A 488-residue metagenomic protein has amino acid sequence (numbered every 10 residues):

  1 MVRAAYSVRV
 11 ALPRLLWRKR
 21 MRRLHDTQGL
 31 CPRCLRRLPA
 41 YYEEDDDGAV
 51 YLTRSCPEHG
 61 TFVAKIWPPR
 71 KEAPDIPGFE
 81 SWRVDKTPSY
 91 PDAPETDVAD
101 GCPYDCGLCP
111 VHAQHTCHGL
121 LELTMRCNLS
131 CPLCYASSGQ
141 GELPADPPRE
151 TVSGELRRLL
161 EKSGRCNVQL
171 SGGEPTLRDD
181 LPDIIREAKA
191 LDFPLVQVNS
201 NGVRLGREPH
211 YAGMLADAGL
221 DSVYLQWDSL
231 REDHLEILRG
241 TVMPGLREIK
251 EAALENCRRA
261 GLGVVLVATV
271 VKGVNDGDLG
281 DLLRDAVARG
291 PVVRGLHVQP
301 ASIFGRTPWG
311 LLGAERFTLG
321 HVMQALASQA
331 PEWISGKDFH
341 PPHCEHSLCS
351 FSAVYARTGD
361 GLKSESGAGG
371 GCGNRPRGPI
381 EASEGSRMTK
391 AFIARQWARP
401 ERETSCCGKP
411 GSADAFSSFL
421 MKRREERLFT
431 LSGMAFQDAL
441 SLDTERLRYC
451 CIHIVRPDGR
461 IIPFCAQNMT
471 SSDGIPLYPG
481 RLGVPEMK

Functional and structural regions predicted by a protein language model:
V2-P94, V98, D105, S352-K488: Radical SAM enzyme core and accessory elements
Y42, W67, E142-A145, D179 (+5 more regions): Generic domain-boundary/flexible-linker signal
G48-P69, F79-S200, R204-M214: Conserved alpha-helical substructure of the radical SAM core
S137-E142, L230-D233, I303-F304: A short, flexible beta-alpha/helix-coil linker loop
S138-D146, E236-P244, L311-L312: Short glycine-enriched, charge-decorated loop/helix-capping segments at active-site entrances that position
S153-Q169, R178-P300: Radical SAM/AdoMet-radical enzyme domain recognition
D233, P244-R247, E255-R423: Radical SAM enzyme [4Fe-4S]-AdoMet core and its adjacent flexible, acidic and glycine-rich loops/tails across
